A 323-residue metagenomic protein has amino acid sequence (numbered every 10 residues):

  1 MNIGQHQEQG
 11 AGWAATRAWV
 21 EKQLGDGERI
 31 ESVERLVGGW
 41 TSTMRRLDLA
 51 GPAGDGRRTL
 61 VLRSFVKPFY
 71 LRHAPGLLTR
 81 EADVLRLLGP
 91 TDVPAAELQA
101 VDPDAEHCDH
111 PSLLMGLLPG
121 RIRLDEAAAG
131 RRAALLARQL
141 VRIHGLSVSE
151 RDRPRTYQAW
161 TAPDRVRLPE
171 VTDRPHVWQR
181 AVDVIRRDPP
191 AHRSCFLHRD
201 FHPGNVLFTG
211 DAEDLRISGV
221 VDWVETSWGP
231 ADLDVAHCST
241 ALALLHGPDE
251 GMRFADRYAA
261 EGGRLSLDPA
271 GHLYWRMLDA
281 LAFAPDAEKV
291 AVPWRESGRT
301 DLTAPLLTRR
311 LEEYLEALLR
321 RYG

Functional and structural regions predicted by a protein language model:
M1-D26: Juxta-kinase regulatory segment immediately upstream of eukaryotic protein kinase catalytic domains
G27-E34: Conserved N-terminal boundary motif of the eukaryotic protein kinase catalytic domain
V37, T41-L49, G56, V61 (+2 more regions): Active-site acidic catalytic loop and adjacent metal/ATP-binding pocket of ATP-dependent phosphoryl transfer enzymes
D55-H110, D125-Q139: A conserved alpha-helical element in kinase catalytic cores
G89, H144-V148, A243: Protein kinase-like catalytic domain
A96-C195, E225-G229, L302-P305: A cross-family kinase active-site recognition segment
D232-R264, L278-E296: Active-site activation/catalytic loop segments of kinase-like enzymes and analogous catalytic loops in related
D286-G323: Helical subdomain adjoining the active site within ATP-dependent kinase catalytic cores
